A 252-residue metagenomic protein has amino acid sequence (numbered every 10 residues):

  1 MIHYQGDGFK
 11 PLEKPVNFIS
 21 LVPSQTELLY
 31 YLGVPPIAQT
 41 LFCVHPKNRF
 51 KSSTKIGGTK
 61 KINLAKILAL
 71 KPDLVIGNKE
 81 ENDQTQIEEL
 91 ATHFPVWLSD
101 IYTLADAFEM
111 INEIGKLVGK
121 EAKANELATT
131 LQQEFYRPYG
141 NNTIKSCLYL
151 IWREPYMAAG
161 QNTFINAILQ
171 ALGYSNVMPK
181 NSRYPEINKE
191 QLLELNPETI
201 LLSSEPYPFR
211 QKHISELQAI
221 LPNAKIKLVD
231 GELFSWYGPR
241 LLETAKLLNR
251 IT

Functional and structural regions predicted by a protein language model:
M1-T252: N-terminal ligand-binding lobe of clamshell/alpha-beta domains
